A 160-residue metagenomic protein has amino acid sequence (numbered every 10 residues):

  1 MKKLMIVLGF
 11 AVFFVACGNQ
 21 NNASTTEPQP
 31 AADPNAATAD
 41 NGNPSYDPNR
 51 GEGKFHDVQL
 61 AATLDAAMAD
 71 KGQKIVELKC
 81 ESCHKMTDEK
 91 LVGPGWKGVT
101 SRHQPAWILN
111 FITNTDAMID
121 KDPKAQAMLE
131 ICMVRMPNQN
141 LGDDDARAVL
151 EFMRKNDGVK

Functional and structural regions predicted by a protein language model:
M1-V15: Sec-dependent bacterial lipoprotein signal peptides
C17-N21: Bacterial signal peptide processing site
P30-I75: Electrostatic cytochrome c docking/interface patches
G72, V76-M86, I108, V149-M153: The canonical Cys-X-X-Cys-His
Q73, K85-N114: Gly/Gly-Pro-rich "capping" loops immediately C-terminal to redox-active cysteine motifs in periplasmic/lumenal
M86, N114-M118, K155-V159: Generic structural signal for alpha-helix termini and adjacent loop/cap motifs
L91-V99, D116-D145: Axial heme c-ligation environment in periplasmic c-type cytochrome domains
A106-F111, V134-K160: C-terminal capping alpha-helices of c-type cytochrome domains
